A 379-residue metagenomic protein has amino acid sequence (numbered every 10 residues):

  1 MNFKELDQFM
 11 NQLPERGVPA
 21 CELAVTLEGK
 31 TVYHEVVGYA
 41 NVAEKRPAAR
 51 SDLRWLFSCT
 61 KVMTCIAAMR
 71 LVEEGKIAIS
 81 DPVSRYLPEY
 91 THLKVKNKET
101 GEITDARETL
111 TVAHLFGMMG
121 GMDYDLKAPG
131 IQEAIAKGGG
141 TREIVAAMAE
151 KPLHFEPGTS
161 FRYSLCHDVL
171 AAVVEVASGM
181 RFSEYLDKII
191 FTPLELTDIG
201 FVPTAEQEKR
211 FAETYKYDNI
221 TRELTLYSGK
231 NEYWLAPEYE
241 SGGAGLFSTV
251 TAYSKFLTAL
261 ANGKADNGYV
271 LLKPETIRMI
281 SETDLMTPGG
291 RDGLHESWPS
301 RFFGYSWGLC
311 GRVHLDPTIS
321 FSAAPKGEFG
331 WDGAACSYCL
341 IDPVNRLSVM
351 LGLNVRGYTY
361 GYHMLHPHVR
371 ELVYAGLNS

Functional and structural regions predicted by a protein language model:
N2-L56, K76, H92-G101, H366-P367 (+1 more regions): Short, conserved catalytic-motif segment at the N-terminal edge
K4-M10, G29, W55-V83, L170-E175 (+2 more regions): Active-site SXXK
V36-G38, P82, S228-G229, L353: Short clusters of small/polar residues that mark proteolytic maturation junctions
S84-T91: Acidic helix-start/capping segments at beta-turn-to-alpha-helix junctions
L93-A323: Short, surface-exposed loop or secondary-structure junction motifs that flank catalytic or metal-binding residues
W298, C310, K326, G333-I341: Short glycine-rich, acidic/polar surface loops and turns
C339-L340, R346-V355: Short, well-ordered beta-strand elements
L353-S379: Generic C-terminus detector
